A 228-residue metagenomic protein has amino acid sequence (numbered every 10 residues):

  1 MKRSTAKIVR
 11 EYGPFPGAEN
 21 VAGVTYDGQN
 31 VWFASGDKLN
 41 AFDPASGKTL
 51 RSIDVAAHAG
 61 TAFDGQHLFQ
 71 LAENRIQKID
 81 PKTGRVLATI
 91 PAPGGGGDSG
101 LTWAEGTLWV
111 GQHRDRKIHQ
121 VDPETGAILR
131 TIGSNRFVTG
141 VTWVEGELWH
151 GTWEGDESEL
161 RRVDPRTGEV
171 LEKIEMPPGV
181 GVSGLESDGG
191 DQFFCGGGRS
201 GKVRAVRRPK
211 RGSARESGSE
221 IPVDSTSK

Functional and structural regions predicted by a protein language model:
M1-K7: Blade/loop signatures of beta-propeller domains
K7-F15, K48-I53, R85-P91, A127-I132 (+1 more regions): A short beta-strand motif characteristic of beta-propeller blades
F15-G28, V55-G65, A72, P93-E105 (+3 more regions): Beta-rich, blade/repeat-based domains predominating in secreted/periplasmic proteins but also intracellular
V31-D37, L68-N74, V110-D115, H150-G155 (+1 more regions): Conserved beta-strand positions in repeat-built beta-propeller and related beta-rich domains
D43-G47, D80-G84, D122-G126, D164-G168 (+1 more regions): Short loop/turn segments that connect beta-strands within beta-propeller blades
V138-V144, H150-E159: Loop/turn-rich, solvent-exposed surfaces of beta-rich toroidal or solenoidal domains
V182-K228: Blade-level signature of beta-propeller repeat domains, shared across WD40, Kelch, NHL, RCC1 and BNR/Asp-box propellers
